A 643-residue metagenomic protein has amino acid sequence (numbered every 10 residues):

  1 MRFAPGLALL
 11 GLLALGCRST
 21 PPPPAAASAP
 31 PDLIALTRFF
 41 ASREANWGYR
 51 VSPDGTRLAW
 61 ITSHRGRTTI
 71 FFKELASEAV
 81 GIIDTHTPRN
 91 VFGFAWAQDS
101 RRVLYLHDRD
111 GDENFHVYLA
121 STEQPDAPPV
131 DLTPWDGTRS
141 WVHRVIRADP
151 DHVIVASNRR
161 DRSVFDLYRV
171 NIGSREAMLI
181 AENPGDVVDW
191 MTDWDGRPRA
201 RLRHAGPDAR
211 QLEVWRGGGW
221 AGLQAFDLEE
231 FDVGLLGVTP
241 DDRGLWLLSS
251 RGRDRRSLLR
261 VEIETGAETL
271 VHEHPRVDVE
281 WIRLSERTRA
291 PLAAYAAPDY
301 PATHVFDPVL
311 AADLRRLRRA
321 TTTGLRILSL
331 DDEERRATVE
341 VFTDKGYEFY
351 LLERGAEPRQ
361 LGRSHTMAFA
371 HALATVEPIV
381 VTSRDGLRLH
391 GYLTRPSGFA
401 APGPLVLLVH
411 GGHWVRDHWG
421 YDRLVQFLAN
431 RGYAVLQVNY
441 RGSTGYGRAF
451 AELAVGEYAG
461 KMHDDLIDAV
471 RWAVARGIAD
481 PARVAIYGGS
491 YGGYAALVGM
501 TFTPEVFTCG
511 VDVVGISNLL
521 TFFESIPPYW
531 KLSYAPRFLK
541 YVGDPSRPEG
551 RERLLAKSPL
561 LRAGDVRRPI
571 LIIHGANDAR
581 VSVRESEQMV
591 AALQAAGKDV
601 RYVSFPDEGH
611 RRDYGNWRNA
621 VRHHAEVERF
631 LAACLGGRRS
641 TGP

Functional and structural regions predicted by a protein language model:
M1-L7: Bacterial N-terminal signal peptides that target proteins for export
A14-G16: C-terminal motif of bacterial Sec signal peptides marking the signal peptidase cleavage site
R18-A29: Bacterial Sec signal peptide processing site at the extreme N-terminus
R18-S19, L33, T37-W47, P53 (+7 more regions): Peripheral, non-catalytic segments that deliver or gate enzyme domains
L248, T394, L408-V409, Y487 (+1 more regions): Short hydrophobic segments within beta-strands
A401-G411: Short beta-strand element of the alpha/beta-hydrolase
L405, A429-N439, R601: A fold-wide structural signal in alpha/beta-hydrolase
Y440-P643: Active-site-proximal cap/loop segments of hydrolase catalytic domains
